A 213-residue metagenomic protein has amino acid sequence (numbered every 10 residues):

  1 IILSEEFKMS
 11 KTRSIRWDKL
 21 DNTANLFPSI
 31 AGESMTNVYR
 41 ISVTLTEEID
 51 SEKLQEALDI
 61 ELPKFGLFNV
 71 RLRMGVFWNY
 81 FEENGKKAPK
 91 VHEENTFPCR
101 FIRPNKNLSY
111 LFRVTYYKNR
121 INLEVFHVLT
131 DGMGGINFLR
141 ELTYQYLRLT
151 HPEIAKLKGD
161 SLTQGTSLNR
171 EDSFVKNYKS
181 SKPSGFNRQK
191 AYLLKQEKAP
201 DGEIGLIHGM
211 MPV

Functional and structural regions predicted by a protein language model:
L3-V175, G205, M210: Non-catalytic N-terminal regions of enzymes
E171-V213: Flexible, P/S/T/G-rich "lid" or insertion loops adjacent to the active sites of thioester-utilizing
